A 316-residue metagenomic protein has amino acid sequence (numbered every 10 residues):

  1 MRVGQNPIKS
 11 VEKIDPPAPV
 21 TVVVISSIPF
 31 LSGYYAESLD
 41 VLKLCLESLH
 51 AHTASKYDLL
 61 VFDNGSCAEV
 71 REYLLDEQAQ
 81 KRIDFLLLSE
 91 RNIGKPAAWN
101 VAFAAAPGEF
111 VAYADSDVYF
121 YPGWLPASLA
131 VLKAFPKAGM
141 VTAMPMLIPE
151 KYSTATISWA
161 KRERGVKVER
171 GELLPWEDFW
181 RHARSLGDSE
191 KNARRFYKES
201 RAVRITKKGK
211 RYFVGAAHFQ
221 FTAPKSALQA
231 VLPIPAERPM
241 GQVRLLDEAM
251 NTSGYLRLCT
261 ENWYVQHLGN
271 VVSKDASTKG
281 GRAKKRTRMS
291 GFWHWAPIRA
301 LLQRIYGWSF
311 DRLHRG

Functional and structural regions predicted by a protein language model:
M1-A18, K191-G316: C-terminal catalytic/acceptor-binding lobe
M1-A51: N-proximal low-complexity "stem/linker" segments adjacent to membrane-targeting elements
A54, F62-R71: A conserved acidic beta->alpha catalytic loop
L75-I93: Conserved donor nucleotide-binding strand/loop of the catalytic core
E90-A105: Glycine-rich, basic loop-to-helix element that forms the pyrophosphate-binding segment of sugar-nucleotide handling
V111: Short aromatic/hydrophobic "clamp" motif used to bind/position activated sugar donors
D115-Y119: The conserved acidic donor/metal-binding loop of glycosyltransferases
L125-K225: Conserved catalytic core of nucleotide-sugar-dependent glycosyltransferases
